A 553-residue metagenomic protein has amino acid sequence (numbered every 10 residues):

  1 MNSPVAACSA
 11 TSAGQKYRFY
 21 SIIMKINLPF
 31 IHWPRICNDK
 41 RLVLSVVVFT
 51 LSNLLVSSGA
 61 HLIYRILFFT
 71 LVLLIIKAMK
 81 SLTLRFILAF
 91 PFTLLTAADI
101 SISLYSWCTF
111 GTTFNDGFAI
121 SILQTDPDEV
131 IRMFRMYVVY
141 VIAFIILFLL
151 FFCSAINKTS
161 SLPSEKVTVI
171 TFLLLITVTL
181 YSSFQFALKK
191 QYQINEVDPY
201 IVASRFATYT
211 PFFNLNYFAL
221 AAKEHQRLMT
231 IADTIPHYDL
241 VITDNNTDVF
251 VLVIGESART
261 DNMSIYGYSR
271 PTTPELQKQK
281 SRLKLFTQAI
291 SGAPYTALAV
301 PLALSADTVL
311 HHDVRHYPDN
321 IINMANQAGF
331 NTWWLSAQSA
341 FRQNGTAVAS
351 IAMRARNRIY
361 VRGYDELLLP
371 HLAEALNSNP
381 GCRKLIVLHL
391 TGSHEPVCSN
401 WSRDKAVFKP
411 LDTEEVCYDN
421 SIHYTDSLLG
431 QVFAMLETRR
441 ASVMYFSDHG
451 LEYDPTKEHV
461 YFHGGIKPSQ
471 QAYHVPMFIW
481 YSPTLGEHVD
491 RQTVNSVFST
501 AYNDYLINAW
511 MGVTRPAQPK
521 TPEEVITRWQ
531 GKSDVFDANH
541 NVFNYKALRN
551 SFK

Functional and structural regions predicted by a protein language model:
Y20-S204: Transmembrane and membrane-interface helices of multi-pass, inner-membrane envelope-modifying transferases
K25, F30-L44, I156, F184 (+4 more regions): Membrane-interface soluble catalytic domains
G59, P199-V202, V309-H311, T413-I422 (+4 more regions): Active-site rim elements
F184-V253, S257-A406, H474, S499-G531 (+1 more regions): Active-site-proximal alpha/beta segments of enzymes that process anionic O-linked groups
V251, Y424-F462, D504-N508: Metal-dependent active-site segment of extracytoplasmic phospho-/sulfohydrolases and closely related
G267-P271, F446-L485, K532: Histidine-centered active-site microenvironments of extracellular/periplasmic hydrolases and transferases
W334-S336, L385-G392, D419, S442-S447 (+1 more regions): Short beta-strand segments
